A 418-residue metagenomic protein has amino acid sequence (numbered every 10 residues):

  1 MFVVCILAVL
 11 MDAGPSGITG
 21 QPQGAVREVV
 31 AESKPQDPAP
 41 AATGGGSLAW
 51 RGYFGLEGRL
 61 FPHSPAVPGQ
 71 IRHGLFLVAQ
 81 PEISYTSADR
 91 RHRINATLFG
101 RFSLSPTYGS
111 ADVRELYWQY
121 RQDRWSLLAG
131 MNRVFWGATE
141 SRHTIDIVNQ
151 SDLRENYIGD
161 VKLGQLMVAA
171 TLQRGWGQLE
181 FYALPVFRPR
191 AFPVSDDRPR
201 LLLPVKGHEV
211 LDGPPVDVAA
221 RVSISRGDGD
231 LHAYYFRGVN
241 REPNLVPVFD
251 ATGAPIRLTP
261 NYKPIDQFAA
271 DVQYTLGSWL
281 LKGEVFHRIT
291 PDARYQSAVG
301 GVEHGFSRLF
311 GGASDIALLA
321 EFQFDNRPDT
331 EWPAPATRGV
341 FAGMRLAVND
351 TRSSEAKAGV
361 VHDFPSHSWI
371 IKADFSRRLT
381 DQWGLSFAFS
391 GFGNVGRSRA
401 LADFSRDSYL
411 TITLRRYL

Functional and structural regions predicted by a protein language model:
I6-P68: N-terminal periplasmic/intermembrane-space "pro-region" immediately following the signal or transit peptide
P35-W50, S84-R93, R121-L128, W176-Q178 (+5 more regions): Short loop/turn motifs that connect adjacent beta-strands in outer-membrane beta-barrel proteins
F54-S64, R93-L104, R114, S151 (+5 more regions): Transmembrane beta-strand segments that form the barrel wall of outer-membrane beta-barrel proteins
G69-L77, G109-R114, K162-L166, P214-V218 (+7 more regions): Residues that define the transmembrane beta-barrel architecture of outer-membrane proteins
I83-S87, Q119-Q122, M131, T171-R174 (+10 more regions): Residue-level signature of outer-membrane beta-barrel architecture
S84-D197, G227, N394: Outer membrane beta-barrel
L276-D363: Detector for outer-membrane/organellar transmembrane beta-barrel domains, recognizing the amphipathic beta-strand
V302, F404-L418: Outer-membrane beta-barrel "beta-signal"
